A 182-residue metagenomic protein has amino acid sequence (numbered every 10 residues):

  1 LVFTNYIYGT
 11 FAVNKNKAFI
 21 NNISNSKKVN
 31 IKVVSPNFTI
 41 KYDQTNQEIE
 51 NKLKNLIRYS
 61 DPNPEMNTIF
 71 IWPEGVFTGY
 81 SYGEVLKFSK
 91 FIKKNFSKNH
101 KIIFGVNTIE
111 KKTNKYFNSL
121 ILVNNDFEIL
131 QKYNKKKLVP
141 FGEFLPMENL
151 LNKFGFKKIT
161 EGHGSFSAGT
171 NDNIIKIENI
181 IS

Functional and structural regions predicted by a protein language model:
L1-S182: Enzyme catalytic cores with a strong preference for nitrogen-chemistry domains
